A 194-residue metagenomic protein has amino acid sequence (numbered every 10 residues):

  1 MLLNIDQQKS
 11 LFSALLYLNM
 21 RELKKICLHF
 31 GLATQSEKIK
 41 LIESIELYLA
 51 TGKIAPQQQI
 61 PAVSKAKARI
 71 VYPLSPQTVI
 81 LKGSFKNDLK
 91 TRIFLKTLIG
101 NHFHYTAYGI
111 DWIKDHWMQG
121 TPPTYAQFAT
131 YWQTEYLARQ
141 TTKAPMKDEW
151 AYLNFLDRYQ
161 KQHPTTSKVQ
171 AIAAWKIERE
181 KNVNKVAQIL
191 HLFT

Functional and structural regions predicted by a protein language model:
M1-T194: Basic helix-extension-helix modules of the SAP/HeH family
